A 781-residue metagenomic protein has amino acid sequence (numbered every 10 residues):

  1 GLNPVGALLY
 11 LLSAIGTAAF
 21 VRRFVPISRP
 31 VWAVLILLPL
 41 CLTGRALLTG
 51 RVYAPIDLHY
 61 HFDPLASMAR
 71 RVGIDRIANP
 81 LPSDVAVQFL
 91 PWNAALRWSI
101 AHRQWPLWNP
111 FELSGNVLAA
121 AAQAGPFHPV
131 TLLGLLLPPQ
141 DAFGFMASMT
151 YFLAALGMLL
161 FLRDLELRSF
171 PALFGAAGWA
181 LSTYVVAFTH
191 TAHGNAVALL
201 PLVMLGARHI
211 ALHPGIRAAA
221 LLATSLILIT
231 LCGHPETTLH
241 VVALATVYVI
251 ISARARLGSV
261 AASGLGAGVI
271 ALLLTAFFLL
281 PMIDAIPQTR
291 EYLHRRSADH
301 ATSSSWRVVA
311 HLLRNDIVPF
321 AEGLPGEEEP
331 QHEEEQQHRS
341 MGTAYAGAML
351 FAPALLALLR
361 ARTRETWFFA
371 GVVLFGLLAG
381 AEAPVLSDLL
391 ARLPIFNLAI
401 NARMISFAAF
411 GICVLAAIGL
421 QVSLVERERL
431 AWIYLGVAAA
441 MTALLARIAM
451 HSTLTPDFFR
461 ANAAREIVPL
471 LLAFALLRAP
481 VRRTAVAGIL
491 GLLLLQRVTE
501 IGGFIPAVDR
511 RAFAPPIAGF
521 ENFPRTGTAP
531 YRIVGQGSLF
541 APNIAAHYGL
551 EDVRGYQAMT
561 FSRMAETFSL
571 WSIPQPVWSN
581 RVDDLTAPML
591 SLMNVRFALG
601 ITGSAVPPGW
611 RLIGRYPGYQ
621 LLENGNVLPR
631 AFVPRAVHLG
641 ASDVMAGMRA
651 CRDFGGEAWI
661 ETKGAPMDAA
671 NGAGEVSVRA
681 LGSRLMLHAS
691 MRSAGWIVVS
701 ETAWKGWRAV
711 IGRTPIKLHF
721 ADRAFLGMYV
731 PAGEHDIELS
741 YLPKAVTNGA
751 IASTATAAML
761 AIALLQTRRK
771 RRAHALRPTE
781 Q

Functional and structural regions predicted by a protein language model:
G1-L35, A192, A198, G206 (+7 more regions): Contiguous transmembrane helix-bundle modules in multi-pass membrane proteins
L9-S13, A122-P126, D141-L156, S340-L355 (+1 more regions): Hydrophobic alpha-helical transmembrane segments
Y10-N116, I286-R290, G502-I505, D509-P515 (+2 more regions): Hydrophobic alpha-helical membrane-insertion signals
L40-R51, I100, Q104, A121 (+11 more regions): Membrane-interface helix-loop junctions at the exits of transmembrane helices
A46-L165, F170-P201, V308-M341, A709: Active-site lumenal/periplasmic loops and adjacent helix-entry segments of GT-C-fold, multi-pass membrane
H59-I100, Q104, L274-L359, A391 (+5 more regions): Periplasmic/ER-lumenal interhelical loops and adjacent helix-loop junctions in multi-pass membrane proteins
A66-S67, Y292-T302, D457-N462, G491 (+4 more regions): Extracytoplasmic
W108, N543, R554, R596 (+1 more regions): Active-site-proximal, structured, solvent-exposed surfaces of multi-pass membrane proteins that position macromolecular
